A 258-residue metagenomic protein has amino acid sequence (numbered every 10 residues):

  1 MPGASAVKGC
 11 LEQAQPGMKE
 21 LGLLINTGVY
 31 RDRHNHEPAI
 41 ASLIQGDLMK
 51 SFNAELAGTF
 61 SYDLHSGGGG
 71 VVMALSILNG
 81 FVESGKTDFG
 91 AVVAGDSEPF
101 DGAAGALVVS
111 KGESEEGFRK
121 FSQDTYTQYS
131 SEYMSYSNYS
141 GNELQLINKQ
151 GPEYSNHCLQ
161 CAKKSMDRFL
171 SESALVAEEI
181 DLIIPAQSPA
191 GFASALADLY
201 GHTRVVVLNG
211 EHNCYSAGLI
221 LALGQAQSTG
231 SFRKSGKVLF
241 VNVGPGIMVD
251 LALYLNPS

Functional and structural regions predicted by a protein language model:
M1, P99-Q160, K164, V243 (+1 more regions): Condensing-enzyme catalytic core mediating Claisen C-C bond formation in acyl metabolism
M1, R31-F89, A195-A222: Conserved catalytic cysteine-centered active-site region of acyl-thioester-dependent Claisen-condensing enzymes
M1-V29, R33-H36, I40, S137-E179 (+3 more regions): Conserved active-site "lid/cap" helical segment
H65, G90-D96, V109, F240-V243: Short beta-strand segments
K86-D88, I180, S235: Short, high-confidence coil segments that cap the C-terminus of an alpha-helix and link into the following beta-strand
T203, L219-G230, G236-L239, A252: Hydrophobic alpha/beta core scaffold segments
G236-S258: Conserved glycine-rich phosphate/nucleotide-binding loop and adjacent Mg2+-coordinating catalytic segment
